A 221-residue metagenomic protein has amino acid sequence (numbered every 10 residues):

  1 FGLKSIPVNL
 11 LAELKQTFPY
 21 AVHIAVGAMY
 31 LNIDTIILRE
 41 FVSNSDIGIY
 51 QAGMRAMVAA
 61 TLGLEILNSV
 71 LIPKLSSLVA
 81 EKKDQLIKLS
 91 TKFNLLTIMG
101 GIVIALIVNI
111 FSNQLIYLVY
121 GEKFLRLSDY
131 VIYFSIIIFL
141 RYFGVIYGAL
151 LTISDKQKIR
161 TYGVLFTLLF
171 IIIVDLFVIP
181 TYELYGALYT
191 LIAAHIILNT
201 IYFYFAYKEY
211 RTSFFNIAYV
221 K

Functional and structural regions predicted by a protein language model:
F1-L31, K74, L78-Q85, Y210-K221: Interhelical loop/hinge segments that connect adjacent transmembrane helices in multipass membrane
L14, K83-M99, V103-F111, S128-V131: Interfacial transmembrane-helix starts/ends
F18-P19, D34-I36, G48-L64, L96: Alpha-helical transmembrane segments of polytopic membrane transporters and translocases
A28, R55-V58, I138, V164-L169 (+1 more regions): Residue-level recognition of pore/gate-forming positions within transmembrane alpha-helices of multi-pass
N44, D84, I110-F139, Y185: Interfacial segments at transmembrane-helix termini and the short loops linking adjacent helices
M57-K82, L150-I153: Helix-loop junctions and terminal segments of transmembrane helices in multi-pass membrane transport/translocation
S135-L165, A206: Membrane-interface junctions at transmembrane-helix termini in multi-pass inner-membrane proteins
L168-T200, Y207, T212: Membrane-interface helix-loop junctions in multi-pass transport and translocation proteins
